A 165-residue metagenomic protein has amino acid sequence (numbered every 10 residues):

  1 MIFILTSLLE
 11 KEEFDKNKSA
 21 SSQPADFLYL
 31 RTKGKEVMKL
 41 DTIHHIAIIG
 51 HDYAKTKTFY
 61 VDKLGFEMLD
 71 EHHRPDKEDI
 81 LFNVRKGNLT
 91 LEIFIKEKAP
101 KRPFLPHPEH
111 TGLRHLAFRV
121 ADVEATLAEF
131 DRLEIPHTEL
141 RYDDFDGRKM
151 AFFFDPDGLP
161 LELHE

Functional and structural regions predicted by a protein language model:
S7-L8, F14-F27, G34: Positively charged N-terminal leader segments that act as targeting/secretion signals
G34-A54, L113-F118: N-terminal beta-strand motif that seeds the catalytic metal site of vicinal oxygen chelate
M38-K39, L127-E165: Vicinal oxygen chelate
T42, E78-I80, G112, G147: Exposed loop/turn and edge beta-strand positions of beta-sandwich/beta-sheet ligand-binding modules
I48-T90, R132: Core segments of cupin and vicinal oxygen chelate
L69-E71, K77-D79, A99-F104, E139: A short, acidic/glycine-rich surface segment
